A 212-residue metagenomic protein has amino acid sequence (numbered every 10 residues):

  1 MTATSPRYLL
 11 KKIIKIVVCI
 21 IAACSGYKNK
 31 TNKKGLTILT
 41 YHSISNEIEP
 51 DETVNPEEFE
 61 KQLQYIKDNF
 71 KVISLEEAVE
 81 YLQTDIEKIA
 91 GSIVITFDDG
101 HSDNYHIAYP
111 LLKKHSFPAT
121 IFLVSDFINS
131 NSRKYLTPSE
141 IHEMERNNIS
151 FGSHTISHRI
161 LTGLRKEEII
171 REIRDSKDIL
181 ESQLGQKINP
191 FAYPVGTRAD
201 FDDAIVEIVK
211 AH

Functional and structural regions predicted by a protein language model:
M1-S43: Membrane-proximal basic amphipathic "stem/tether" segments
K28-Q64: Short linear elements at protein peripheries
K33-K34, D68-N69, H115, R146-N148 (+1 more regions): Structured helix-beta-strand junction loops
L39-S45, A90-I93, H101, P110-F201: Metal-dependent polysaccharide deacetylase catalytic core of the NodB/CE4 family, i.e., the active-site-bearing domain
V54-E87, E181, K210-H212: C-terminal domain-boundary segment and adjacent tail
T197, V206-E207: Aromatic (often tryptophan-rich) hydrophobic motifs at membrane interfaces
